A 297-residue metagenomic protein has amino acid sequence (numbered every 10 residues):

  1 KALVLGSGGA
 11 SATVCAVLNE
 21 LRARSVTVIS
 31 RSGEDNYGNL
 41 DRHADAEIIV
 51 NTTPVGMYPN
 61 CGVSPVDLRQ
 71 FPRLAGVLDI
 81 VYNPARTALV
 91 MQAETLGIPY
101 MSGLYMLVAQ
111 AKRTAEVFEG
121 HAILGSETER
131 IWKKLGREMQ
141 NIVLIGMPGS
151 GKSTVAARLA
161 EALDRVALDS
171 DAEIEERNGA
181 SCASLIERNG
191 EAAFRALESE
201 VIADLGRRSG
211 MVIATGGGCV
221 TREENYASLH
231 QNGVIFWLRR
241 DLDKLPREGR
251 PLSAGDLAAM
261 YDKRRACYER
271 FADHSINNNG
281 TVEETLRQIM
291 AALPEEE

Functional and structural regions predicted by a protein language model:
K1-N19, G146-P148: Glycine-rich adenosine-cofactor-binding loop
E20-Y37, D171-N178: NAD(P)-binding Rossmann-fold cofactor-contacting core
D35-Y100, C219-N225: Rossmann-like adenosine-cofactor binding region
I80-Q140: Adenosine-phosphate binding glycine-rich loop
E129-R137, I142, R158, A162 (+2 more regions): NTP-dependent small-molecule kinase module
K152: Conserved lysine of the Walker
D169-H230, D262: ATP-dependent small-molecule kinase phosphotransfer cores that center on conserved nucleotide phosphate-binding segments
Q231-C267, H274: A glycine- and Lys/Arg-enriched "phosphate-lid" helix/loop adjacent to the NTP-binding pocket of small-molecule kinases
